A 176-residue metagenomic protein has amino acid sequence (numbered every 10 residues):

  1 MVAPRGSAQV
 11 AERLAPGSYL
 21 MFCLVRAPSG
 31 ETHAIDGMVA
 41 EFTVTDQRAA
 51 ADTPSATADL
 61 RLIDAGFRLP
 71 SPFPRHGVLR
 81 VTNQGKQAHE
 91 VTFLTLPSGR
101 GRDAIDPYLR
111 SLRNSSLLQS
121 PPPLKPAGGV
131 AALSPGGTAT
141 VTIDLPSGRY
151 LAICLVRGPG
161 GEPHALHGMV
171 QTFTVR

Functional and structural regions predicted by a protein language model:
M1-D64, V78, G129-L133, V141: Extracytoplasmic entry segments of secretory-pathway proteins
M1-L14, G101-L145, Q171, V175: Extracytoplasmic beta-sandwich strand-turn segments characteristic of Greek-key/jelly-roll folds
G17-C23, L145-C154: A short tyrosine-centered beta-strand micro-motif
L24-R26, F93-G99, I153-R157: Predominantly extracellular/luminal cell-surface or secreted proteins
P28-R68, P72, Q84, S98-L124 (+1 more regions): Extracytoplasmic/periplasmic copper-protein system
T57-G101, L133-G148: Surface-exposed interaction/gating patches
P123, G129, L151-I153, G161: Extended alpha-helical regions
